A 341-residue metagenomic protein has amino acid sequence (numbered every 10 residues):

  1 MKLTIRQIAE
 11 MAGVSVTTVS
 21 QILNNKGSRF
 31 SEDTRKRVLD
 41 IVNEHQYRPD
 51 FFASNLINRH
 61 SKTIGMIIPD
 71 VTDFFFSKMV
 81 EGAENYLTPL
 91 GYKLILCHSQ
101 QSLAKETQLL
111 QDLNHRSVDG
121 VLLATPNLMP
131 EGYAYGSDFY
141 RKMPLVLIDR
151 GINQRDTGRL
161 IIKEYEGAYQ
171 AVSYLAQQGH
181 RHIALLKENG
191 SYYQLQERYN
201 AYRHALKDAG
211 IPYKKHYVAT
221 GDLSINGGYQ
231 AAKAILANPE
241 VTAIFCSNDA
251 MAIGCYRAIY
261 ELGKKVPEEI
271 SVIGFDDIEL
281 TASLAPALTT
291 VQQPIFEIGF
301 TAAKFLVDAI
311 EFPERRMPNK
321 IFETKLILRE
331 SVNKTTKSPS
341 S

Functional and structural regions predicted by a protein language model:
M1-S61: N-terminal helix-turn-helix DNA-binding module of bacterial transcription factors
H45, H115-S117, Q178, I235-E240: Glycine-rich phosphate-binding loop signature in dinucleotide/nucleotide-binding domains
R59-S173, Q177: Alpha-helical recognition/docking segments in bacterial nutrient-uptake and carbohydrate-utilization systems
P69-S77, C97-K105, R159-Q170, L186-A231 (+4 more regions): Hinge/beta->alpha junction and helix N-cap segments in small-molecule ligand-binding domains
V118-T125, A184-L186, V218, P239-N248 (+1 more regions): Periplasmic-binding protein-like
R181-H182, Y213-Y217, K265-S271: Short acidic capping loops at alpha-helix termini that bridge into adjacent secondary structure
K233, N238-S341: Flexible loop/turn connectors
